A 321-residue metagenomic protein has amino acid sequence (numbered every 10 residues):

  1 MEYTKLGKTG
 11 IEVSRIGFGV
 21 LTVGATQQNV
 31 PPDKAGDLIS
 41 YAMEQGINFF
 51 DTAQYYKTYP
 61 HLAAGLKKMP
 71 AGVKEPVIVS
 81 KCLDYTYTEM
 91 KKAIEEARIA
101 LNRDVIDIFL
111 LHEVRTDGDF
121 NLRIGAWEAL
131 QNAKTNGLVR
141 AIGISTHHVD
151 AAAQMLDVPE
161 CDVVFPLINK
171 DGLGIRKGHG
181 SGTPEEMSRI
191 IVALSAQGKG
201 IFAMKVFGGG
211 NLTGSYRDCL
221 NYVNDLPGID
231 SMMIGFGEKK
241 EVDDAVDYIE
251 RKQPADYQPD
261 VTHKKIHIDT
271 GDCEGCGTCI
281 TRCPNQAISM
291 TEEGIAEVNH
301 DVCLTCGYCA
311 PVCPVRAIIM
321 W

Functional and structural regions predicted by a protein language model:
M1-K74: N-terminal binding-site loop/beta-alpha segment at the start of enzyme catalytic domains that lines or forms
L6, F18, A42, F50 (+8 more regions): Conserved, mostly hydrophobic/aromatic
L21-D33, V79-E89, L212-G214: Active-site mouth loops of central-metabolism enzymes
T26-Q27, S40, A63, Y85-F202 (+1 more regions): Glycine/proline-rich, positively charged, aromatic-decorated active-site loop/lid region on the catalytic face
M43-E44, V158, M187, I191-D256 (+2 more regions): Conserved short secondary-structure transition element at the edge of the structured enzyme core that lines
N48-A53, V79-S80, R140-I144, A203-K205 (+1 more regions): Short catalytic-loop micro-motif centered on adjacent basic/acidic residues
K74-V77, C161-N169, Q253-P259: Short hydrophobic/aromatic-enriched beta-strand-loop microsegments
D256-G275, Q286-T305, I319-W321: Ferredoxin-like iron-sulfur electron-transfer modules
